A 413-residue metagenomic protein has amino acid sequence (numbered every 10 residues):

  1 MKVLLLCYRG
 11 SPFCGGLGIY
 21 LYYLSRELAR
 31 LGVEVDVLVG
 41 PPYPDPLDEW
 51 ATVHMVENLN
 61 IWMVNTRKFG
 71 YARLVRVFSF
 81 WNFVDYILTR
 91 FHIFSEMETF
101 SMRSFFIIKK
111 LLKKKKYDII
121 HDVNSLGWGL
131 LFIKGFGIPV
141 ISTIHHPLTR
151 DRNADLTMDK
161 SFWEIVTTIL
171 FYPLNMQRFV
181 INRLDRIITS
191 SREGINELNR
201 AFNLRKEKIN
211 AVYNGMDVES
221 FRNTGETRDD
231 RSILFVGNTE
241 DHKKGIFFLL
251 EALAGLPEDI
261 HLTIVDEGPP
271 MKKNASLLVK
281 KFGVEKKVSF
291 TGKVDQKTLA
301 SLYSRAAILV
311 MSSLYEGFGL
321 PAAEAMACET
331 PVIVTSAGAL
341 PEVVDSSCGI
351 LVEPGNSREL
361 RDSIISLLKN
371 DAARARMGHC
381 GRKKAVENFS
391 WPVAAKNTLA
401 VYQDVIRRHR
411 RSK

Functional and structural regions predicted by a protein language model:
I19, E240-G255, R358: A conserved mid-protein helix/loop that constitutes part of the nucleotide-sugar donor-binding site
Y43, V236, H261-L277: Glycosyltransferase donor-sugar binding loop
K68-H92, K134-R178: Acceptor-binding helix/loop patch of EC 2.4 sugar-transfer enzymes, predominantly nucleotide-sugar-dependent
E193, G215: Carbohydrate-associated surface elements
K293, S301-A306: Short alpha-helical donor nucleotide-sugar binding micro-motif in glycosyltransferases
L314: Aromatic "clamp/platform" in nucleotide-sugar-dependent glycosyltransferases that forms part of the donor/acceptor
P331-V334: Short hydrophobic beta-strand element within catalytic cores of glycosyltransferases and related nucleotide-activated
S346, I350-S357, S366-D371: Conserved acidic donor-binding segment of nucleotide-sugar-dependent glycosyltransferases
